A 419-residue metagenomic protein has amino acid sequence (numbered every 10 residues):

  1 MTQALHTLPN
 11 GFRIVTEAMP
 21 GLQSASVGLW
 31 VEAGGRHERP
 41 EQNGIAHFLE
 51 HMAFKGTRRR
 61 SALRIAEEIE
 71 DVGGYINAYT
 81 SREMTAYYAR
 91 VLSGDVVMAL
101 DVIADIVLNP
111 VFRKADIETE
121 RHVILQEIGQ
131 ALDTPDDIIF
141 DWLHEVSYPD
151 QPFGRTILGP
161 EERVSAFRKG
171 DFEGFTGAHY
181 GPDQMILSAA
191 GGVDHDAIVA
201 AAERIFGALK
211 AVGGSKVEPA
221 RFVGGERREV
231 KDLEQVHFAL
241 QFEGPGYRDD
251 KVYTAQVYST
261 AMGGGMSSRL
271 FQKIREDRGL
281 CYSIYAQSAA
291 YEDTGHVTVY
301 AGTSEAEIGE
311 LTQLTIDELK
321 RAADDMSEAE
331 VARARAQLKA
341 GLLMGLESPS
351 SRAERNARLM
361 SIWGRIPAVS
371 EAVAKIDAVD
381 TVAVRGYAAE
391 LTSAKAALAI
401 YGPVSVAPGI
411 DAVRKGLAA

Functional and structural regions predicted by a protein language model:
M1, V223-E226, R269: Short beta-strand-initiation
M1-N10: Short, Gly/Pro- and small/polar-rich lid/capping loops
M1-T2, A25, G74: Residue-level marker for the onset of beta-strands and adjacent loop->beta junctions in well-ordered domains
T7, V15-A18, A62-V217, R228-E229 (+6 more regions): Charge-rich, well-structured scaffold segments of protease-associated domains
G11, A18-I69, L143, Y180 (+3 more regions): Active/ligand-binding-proximal structured segments within catalytic/core domains that scaffold catalytic residues
V217-V223, K273: Catalytic cores of enzymes that engage adenine nucleotides and/or redox cofactors via long glycine-rich, Lys/Arg/His
